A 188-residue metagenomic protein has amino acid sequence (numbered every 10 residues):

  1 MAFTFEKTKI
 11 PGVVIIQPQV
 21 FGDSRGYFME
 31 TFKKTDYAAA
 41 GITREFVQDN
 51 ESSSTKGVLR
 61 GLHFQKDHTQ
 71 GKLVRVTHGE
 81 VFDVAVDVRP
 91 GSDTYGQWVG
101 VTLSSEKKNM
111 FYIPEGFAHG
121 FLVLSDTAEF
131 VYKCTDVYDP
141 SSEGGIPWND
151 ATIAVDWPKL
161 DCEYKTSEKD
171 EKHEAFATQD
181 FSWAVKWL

Functional and structural regions predicted by a protein language model:
M1-N109, S125-T127, C134-L188: Non-catalytic, conserved peripheral segments adjacent to functional cores
G120: Short alpha-helical functional segments enriched in proximate histidine and acidic residues
